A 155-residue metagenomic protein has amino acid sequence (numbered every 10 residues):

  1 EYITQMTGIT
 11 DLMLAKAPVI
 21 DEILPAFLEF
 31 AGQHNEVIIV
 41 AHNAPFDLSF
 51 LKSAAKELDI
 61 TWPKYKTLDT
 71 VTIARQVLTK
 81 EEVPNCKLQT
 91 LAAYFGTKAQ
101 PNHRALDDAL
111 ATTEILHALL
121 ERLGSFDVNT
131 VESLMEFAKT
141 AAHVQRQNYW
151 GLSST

Functional and structural regions predicted by a protein language model:
E1-K64, N85-A99, H103, Q147-G151: Conserved non-catalytic scaffold segment of RNase H-like nuclease domains
Y2, L68-P84: Short alpha-helix plus adjacent loop in nuclease-associated cores
D47, D69, D108: Acidic active-site catalytic centers that drive phospho-/nucleotidyl reactions and related ester hydrolyses
A54-L58, Q76, Y94, I115-R122: Active-site catalytic microenvironments for nucleophilic, acid-base chemistry
K66-D69, V131-E132: Beta-strand segments within the central parallel beta-sheet cores of soluble alpha/beta enzyme folds
R104-H117: Acidic, divalent-metal-coordinating active-site segment for phosphoryl/phosphodiester hydrolysis, typified by short
I115-T155: Acidic two-metal-ion nuclease catalytic site recognized across multiple nuclease folds, prominently DnaQ/RNase D-T
